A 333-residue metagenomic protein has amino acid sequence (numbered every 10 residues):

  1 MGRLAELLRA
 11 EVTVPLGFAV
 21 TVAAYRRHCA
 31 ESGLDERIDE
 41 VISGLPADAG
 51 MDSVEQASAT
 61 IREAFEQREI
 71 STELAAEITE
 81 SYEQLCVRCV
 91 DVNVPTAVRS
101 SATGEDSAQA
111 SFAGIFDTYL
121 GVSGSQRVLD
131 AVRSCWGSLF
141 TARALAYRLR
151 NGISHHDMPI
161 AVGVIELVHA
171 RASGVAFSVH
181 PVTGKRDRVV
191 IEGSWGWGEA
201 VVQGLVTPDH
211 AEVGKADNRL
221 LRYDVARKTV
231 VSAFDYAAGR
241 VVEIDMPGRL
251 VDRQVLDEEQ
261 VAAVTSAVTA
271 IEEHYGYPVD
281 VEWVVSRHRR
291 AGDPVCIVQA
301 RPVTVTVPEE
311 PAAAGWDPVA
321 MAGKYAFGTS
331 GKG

Functional and structural regions predicted by a protein language model:
M1-A161, A172, D252-A267, E272-G276 (+6 more regions): N-terminal beta-alpha lobe that positions the nucleotide/phosphoryl donor in ATP/NTP-coupled carboxylate activation
L45-A49, S53-A57, A176-I191, R240: Short N-terminal secondary-structure initiator segments
R99, A110, Y119-G121, D130-V132 (+4 more regions): Beta-strand scaffold of nucleotide-dependent catalytic cores
G104, A170, W197, T304-T306: Short loop/turn segments at secondary-structure transitions that flank enzyme active sites
A161-A172, S178-H180, R240-G248, D252: Amphipathic, soluble alpha/beta structural segments
R188, E192-D280, V285-S286, V319-G333: Conserved catalytic alpha/beta cores of large enzymes that bind or transform nucleotide phosphates and polynucleotides
E199-Q203, T306-A312: Cytochrome P450 core scaffold surrounding the K-helix E-X-X-R motif and the conserved "meander" helix-loop region
A314-P318: Flexible linker/loop signature enriched in Pro/Ser/Thr and Pro/Gly
